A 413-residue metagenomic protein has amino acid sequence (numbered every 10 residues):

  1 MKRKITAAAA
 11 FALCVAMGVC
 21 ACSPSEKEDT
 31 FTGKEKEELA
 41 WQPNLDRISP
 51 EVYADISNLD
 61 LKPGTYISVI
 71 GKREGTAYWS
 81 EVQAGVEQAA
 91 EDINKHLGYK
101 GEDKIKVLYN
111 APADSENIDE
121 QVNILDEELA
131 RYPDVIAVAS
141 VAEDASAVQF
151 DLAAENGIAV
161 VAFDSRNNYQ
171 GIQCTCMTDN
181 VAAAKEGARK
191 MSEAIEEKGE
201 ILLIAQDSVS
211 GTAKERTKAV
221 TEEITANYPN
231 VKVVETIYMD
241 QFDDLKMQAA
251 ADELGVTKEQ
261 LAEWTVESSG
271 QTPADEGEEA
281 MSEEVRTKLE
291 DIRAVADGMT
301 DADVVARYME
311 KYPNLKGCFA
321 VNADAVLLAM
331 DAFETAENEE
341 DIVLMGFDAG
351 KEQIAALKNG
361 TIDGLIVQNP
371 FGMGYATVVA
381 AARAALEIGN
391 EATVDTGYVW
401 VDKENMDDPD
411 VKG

Functional and structural regions predicted by a protein language model:
M1-A9: Bacterial N-terminal signal peptides that target proteins for export
A12-L13: Repetitive helical segments and hydrophobic/amphipathic motifs
M17-A21: C-terminal motif of bacterial Sec signal peptides marking the signal peptidase cleavage site
C22-G413: A residue-level marker of the well-folded mature domains of exported/periplasmic proteins
